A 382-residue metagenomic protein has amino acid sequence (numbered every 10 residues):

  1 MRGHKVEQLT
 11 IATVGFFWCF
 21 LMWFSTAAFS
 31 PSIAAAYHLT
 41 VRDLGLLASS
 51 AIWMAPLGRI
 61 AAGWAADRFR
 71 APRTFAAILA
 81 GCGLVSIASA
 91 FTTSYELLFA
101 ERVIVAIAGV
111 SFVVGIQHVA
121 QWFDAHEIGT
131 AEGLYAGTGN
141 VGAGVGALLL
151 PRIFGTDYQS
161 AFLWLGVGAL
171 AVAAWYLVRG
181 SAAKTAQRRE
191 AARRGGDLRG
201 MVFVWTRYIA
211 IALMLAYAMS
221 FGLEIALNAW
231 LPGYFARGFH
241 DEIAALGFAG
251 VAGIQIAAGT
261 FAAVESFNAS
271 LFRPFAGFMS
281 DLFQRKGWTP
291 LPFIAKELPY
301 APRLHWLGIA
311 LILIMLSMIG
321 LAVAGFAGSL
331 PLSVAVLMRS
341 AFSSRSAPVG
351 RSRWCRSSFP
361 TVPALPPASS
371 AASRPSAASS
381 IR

Functional and structural regions predicted by a protein language model:
M1-R2, A183-L213: Juxtamembrane intracellular "pre-TM" segments in multi-pass secondary transporters
T26-A27, Y208-P274, S352: Extracytoplasmic gate region of multi-pass secondary transporters
L57-Y95: Conserved MFS/SLC helix-loop-helix module at the cytosolic interface between two early adjacent transmembrane helices
F75, L98, L304-L307: Primarily marks hydrophobic transmembrane alpha-helices of the MFS/SLC 12-helix fold
A80-T93, G308-A327: C-terminal ends and interior cores of transmembrane alpha-helices in multi-pass membrane transporters/permeases
E96-I104, P331-R339: Paired small-residue
E101-T138: Cytoplasmic helix-loop-helix junction between adjacent transmembrane helices in 12-TM secondary transporters
Y135-S181: Helix-loop-helix hairpin linking two adjacent transmembrane segments in secondary transporters
